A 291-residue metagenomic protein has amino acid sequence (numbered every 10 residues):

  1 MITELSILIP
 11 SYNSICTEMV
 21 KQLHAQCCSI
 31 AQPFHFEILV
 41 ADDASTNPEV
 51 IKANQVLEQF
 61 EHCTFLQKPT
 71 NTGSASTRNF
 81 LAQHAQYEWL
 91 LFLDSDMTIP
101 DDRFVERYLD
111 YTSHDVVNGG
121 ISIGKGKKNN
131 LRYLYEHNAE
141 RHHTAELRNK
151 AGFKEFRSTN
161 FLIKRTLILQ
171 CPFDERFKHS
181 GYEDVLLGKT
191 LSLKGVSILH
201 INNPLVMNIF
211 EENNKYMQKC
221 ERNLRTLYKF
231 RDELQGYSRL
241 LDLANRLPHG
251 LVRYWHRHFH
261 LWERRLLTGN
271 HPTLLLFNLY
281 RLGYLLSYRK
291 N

Functional and structural regions predicted by a protein language model:
L23-Q67: Acidic donor-binding segment of Leloir-type glycosyltransferases
K68-A85: Glycine-rich, basic loop-to-helix element that forms the pyrophosphate-binding segment of sugar-nucleotide handling
L90: Short aromatic/hydrophobic "clamp" motif used to bind/position activated sugar donors
D102-R132: Conserved donor NDP-sugar-binding/catalytic core segment of glycosyltransferases
H143-I163: A recurrent flexible, glycine/aromatic-enriched loop bordering the glycosyltransferase active site that acts as
H179-L187: Acidic donor-binding loop at a coil-to-helix junction in glycosyltransferase catalytic cores that engages
S197-K219, N223-R231: Active-site donor/metal-binding and catalytic loop motifs of nucleotide-sugar-dependent glycosylation enzymes
R222-T226, R239-N291: Non-catalytic, C-terminal membrane-associated alpha-helical segments of glycosyltransferases
